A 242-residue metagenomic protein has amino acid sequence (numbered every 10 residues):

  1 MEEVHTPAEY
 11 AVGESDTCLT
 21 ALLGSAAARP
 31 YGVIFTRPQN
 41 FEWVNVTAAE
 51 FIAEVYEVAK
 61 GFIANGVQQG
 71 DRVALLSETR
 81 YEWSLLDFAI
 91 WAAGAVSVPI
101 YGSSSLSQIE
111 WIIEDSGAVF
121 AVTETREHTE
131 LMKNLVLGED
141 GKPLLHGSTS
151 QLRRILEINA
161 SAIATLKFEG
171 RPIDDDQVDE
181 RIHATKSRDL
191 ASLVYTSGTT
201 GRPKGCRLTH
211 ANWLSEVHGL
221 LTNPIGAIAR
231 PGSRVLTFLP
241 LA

Functional and structural regions predicted by a protein language model:
V12-I34, A53: A short N-terminal helical cap/helix-turn-helix that marks the beginning of AMP-binding/adenylate-forming
Y31-V33, I173-Y195, R202, I228-R234: Conserved pre-ATP/AMP-binding loop-to-beta segment of ANL
I34-F88, S105-E110, A211: Conserved AMP-binding/adenylate-forming core of the ANL superfamily
N40, E127-S187: ANL superfamily adenylate-forming
N45-A49, H183, A191-V217: Conserved AMP-binding A3 loop
A74-L76, W83, D87, W91-V122 (+1 more regions): Short beta-strand->loop structural element characteristic of the AMP-binding/adenylate-forming
S77-R80, Y101, V235-A242: Conserved AMP-binding
G102-N134, E216-L236: Conserved ATP-dependent adenylate/AMP-binding module captured primarily in the ANL superfamily
